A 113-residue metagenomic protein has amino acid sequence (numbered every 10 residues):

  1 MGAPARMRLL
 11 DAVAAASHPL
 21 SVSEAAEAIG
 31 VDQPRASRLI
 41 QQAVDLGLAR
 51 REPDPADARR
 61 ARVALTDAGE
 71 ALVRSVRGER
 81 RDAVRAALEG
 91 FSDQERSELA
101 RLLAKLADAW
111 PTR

Functional and structural regions predicted by a protein language model:
M1-P34, L46: N-terminal helix-turn-helix DNA-binding core of bacterial DNA-binding proteins
R8, E98-R101, K105: Amphipathic alpha-helical interaction segments
A16-S17, F91, R113: Short coil/turn helix-boundary motifs
Q41-R101: Charged, amphipathic alpha-helical coiled-coil/dimerization segments
A107-R113: Short, charged, intrinsically disordered terminal tails
